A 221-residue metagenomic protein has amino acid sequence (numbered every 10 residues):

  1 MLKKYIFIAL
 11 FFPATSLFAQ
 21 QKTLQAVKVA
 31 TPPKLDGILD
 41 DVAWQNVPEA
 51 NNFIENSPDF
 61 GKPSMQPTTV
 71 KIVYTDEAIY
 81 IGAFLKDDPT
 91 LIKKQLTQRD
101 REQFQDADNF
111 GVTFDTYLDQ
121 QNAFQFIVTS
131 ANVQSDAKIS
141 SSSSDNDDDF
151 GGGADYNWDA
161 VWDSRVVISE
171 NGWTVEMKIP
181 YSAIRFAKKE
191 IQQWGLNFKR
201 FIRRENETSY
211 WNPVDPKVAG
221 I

Functional and structural regions predicted by a protein language model:
M1-T23: Bacterial Sec-dependent N-terminal signal peptides
Q20-I221: Structural preference for beta-rich elements and adjacent junctions enriched in aromatics
